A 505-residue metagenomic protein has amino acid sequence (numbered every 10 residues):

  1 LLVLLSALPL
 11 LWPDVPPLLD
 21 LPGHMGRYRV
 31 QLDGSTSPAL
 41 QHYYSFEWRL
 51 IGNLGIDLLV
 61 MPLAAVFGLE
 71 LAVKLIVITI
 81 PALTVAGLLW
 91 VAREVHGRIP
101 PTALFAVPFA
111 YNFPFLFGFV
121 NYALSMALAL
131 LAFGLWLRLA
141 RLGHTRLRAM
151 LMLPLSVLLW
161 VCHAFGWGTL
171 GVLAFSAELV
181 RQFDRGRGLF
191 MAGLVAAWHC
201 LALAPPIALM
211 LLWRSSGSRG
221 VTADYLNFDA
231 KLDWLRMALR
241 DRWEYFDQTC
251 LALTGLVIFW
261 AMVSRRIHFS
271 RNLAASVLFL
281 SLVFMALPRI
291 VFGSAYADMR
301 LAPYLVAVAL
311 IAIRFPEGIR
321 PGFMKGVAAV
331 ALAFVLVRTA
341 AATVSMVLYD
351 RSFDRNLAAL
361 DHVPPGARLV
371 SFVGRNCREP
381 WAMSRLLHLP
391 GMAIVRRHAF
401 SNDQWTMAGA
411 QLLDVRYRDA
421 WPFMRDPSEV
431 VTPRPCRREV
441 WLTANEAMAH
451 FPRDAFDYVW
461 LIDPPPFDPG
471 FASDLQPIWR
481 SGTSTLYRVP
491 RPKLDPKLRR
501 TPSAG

Functional and structural regions predicted by a protein language model:
P13-H24, S35-S37, Y44, G52-N53 (+3 more regions): Transmembrane catalytic cores of multi-pass membrane glycosyltransferases and polysaccharide-assembly enzymes
G26-D33, Y44-L69: Short hydrophobic/aromatic helix or loop-helix immediately within or flanking a transmembrane segment in polytopic
L75-V95: Transmembrane-helix motifs of polytopic, lipid-linked glycan transferases
L88-A110: Transmembrane-helix signature of polytopic, membrane-embedded enzymes that assemble or transfer cell-envelope glycans
F117-L124: Short acidic/glycine- and proline-prone juxtamembrane loop motifs at membrane-interface regions of multi-pass membrane
T254, I311, F315-A340: Signature aromatic-anchored transmembrane alpha helix within multi-pass, membrane-resident enzymes that catalyze glycan
F292-G318: Hydrophobic/aromatic-rich transmembrane helices and adjacent perimembrane loops
Y349, A359-E439, A449-P464, Y487: Short periplasmic/luminal acceptor-recognition loop of GT-C membrane glycosyltransferases, typified by
